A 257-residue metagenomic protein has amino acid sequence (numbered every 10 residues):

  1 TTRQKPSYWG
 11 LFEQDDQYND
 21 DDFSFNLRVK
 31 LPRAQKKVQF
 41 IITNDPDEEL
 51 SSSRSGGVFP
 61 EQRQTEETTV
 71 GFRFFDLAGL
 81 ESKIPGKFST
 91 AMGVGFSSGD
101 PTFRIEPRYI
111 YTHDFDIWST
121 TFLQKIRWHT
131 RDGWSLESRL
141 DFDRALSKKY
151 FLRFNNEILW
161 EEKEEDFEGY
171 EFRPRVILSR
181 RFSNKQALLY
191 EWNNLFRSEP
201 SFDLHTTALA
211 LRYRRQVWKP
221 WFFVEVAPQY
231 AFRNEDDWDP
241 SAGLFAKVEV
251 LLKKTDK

Functional and structural regions predicted by a protein language model:
T1-K5: N-terminal periplasmic/intermembrane-space "pro-region" immediately following the signal or transit peptide
G10-F23: Surface-exposed strand-loop-strand hairpins of Gram-negative outer-membrane beta-barrel proteins
R28-L31: Solvent-exposed N-terminal domain segments of exported/luminal and surface proteins
R33-R173, N184-N194, P200-T207, W218-P228 (+1 more regions): Outer-membrane pore/translocation modules
R175-L178: A beta-strand-loop signature enriched in Asp, Gly, Thr, and Trp that corresponds to the sialidase/neuraminidase Asp-box
A210-R212: Long amphipathic all-alpha helical oligomerization modules
E225, W238-K257: Outer-membrane beta-barrel "beta-signal"
P228-N234: A short, acidic, flexible beta-alpha connecting loop/helix-capping segment that sits on the rim of active
